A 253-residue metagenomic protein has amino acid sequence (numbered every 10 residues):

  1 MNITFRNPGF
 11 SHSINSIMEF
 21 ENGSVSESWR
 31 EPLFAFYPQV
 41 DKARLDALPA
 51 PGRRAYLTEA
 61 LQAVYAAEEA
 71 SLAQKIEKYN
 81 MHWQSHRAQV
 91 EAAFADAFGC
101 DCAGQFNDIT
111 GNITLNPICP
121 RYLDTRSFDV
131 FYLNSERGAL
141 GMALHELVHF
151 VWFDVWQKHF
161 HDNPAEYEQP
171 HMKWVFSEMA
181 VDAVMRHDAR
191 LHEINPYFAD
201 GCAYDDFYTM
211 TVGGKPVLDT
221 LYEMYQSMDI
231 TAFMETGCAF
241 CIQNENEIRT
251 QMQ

Functional and structural regions predicted by a protein language model:
M1-Q74, K78-M81: N-terminal low-structure segments adjacent to metalloprotease catalytic domains across cellular compartments
N7-G9, F98, I113-C119, Y132-E136 (+1 more regions): Short, flexible loop/turn elements at secondary-structure junctions
P8-S11, N163-T211: Post-HExxH zinc-binding segment in Zn-dependent metallohydrolases
F34, D200-Q253: Pan-zinc metallopeptidase signature
A60-D124, H187-I194: Auxiliary, metal-adjacent structural segments of Zn-dependent hydrolase domains
F128-A143: Short pre-active-site segment immediately N-terminal to the catalytic Zn-binding motif
L140, L144, D182-M185: Asp-box/BNR beta-propeller blade signature and adjacent active/binding-site loops in extracellular glycan-interacting
G141-Q157: Active-site recognition of the HExxH zinc-binding catalytic motif
